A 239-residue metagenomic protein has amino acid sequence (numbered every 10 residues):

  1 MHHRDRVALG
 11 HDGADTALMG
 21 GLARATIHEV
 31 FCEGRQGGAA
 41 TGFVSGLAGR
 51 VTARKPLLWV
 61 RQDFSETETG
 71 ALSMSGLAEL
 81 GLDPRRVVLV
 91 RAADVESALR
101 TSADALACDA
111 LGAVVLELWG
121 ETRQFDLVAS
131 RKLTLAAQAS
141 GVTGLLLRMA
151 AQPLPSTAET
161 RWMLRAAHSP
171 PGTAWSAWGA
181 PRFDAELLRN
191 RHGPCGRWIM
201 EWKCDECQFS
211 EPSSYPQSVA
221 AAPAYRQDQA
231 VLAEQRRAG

Functional and structural regions predicted by a protein language model:
M1-W59, G70, G76, L80-R85 (+1 more regions): Detector for small/aliphatic-rich hydrophobic stretches
A14, V30, V87, V114 (+2 more regions): Conserved RecA-like P-loop NTPase ATPase core
R54-G112: Conserved inter-motif catalytic segment of the P-loop NTP-binding fold
A78-L80, A158-G179: Acidic, Ser/Thr-rich peripheral helices and adjacent loops at domain boundaries
L82, L135-V142, W178, H192: Arginine/glycine-rich "motif VI" loop of SF2 helicases in the C-terminal RecA-like domain
V90-L164, H168: P-loop NTPase motor core
T173-G193: A conserved mid-domain beta-alpha-beta active-site/ligand-binding segment of alpha/beta enzyme cores
H192-G239: C-terminal regions of RecA-like/P-loop NTPase motor modules
